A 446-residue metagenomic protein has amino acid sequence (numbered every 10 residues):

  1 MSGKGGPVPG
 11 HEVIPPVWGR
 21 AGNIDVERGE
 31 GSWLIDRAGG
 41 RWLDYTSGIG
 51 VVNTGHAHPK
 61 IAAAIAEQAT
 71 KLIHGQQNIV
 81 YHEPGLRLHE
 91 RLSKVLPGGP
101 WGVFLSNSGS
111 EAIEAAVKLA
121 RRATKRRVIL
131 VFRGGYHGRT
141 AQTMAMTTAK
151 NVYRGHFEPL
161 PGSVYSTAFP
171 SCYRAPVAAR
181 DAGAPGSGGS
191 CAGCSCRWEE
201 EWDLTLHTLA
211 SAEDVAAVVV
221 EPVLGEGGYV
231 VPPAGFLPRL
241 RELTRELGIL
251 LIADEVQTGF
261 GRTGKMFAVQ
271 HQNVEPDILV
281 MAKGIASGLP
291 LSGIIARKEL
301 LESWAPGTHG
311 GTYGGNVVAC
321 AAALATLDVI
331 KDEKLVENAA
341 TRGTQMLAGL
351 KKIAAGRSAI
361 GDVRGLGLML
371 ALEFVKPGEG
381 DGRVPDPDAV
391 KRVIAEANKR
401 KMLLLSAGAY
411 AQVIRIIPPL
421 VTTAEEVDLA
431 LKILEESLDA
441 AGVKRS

Functional and structural regions predicted by a protein language model:
S2-S446: Conserved N-terminal phosphate-binding loop of PLP-dependent enzymes in the Aspartate aminotransferase
